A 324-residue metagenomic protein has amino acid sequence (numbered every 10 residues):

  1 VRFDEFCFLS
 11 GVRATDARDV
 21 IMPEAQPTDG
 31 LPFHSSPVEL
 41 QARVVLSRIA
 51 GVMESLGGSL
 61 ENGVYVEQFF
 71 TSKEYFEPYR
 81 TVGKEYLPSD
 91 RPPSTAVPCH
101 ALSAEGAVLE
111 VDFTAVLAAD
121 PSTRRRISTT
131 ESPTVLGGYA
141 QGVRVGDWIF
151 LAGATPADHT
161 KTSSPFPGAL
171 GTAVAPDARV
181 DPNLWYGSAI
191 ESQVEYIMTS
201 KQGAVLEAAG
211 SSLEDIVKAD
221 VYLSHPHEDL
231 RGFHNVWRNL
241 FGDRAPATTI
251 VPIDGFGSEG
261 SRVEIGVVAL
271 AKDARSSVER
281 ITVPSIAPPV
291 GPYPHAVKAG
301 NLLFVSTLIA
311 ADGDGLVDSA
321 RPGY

Functional and structural regions predicted by a protein language model:
V1-S47, G51-T199, G203-V217, S224-Y324: N-terminal presequence-like segments and the immediate start of the first folded domain
